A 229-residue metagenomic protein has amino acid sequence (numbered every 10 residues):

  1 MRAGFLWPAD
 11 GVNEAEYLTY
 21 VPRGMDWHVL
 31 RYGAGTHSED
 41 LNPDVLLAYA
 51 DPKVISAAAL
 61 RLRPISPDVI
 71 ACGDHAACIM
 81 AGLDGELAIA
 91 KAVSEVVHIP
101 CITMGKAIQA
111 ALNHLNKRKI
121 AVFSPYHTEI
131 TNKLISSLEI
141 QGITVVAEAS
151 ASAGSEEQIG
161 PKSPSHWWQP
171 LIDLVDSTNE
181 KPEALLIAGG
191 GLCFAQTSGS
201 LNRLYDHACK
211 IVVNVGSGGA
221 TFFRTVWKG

Functional and structural regions predicted by a protein language model:
M1-A57, F123, T128-S165: N-terminal glycine-rich anion-binding loop in soluble enzyme alpha/beta folds
L6, D68-G73, A121-F123, K181-G190: Periplasmic-binding protein-like
D51-I65, Q169-P182: Short, well-structured alpha-helical segments in soluble
V54-S56, C101-N116, S217-G229: Hydrophobic alpha-helical segments within soluble ligand-binding/sensing domains
A59-I102: Glycine/small-residue-rich loop that forms an oxyanion/phosphate-binding "nest" at active or ligand-binding sites
I89-G142: Hydrophobic, well-structured mid-protein blocks that either form specific transmembrane helices
S152-Q158, D206-G229: Short, flexible loop segments at boundaries between secondary-structure elements
W168-Y205, G219-A220: Hydrophobic alpha-helical
